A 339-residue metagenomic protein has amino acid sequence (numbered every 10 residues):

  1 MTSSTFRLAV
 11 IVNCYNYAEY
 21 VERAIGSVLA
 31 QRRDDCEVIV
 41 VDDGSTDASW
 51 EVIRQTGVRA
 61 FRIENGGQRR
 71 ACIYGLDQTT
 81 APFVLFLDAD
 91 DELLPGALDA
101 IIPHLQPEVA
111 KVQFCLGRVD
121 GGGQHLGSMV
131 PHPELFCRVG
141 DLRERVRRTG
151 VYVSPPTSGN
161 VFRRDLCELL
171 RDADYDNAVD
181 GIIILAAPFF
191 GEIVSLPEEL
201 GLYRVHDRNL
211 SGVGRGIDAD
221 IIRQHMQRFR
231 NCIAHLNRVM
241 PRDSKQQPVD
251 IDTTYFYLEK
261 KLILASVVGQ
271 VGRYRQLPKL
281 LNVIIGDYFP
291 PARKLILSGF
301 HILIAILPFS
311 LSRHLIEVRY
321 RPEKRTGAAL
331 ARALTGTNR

Functional and structural regions predicted by a protein language model:
N16-A30: Short, well-formed alpha-helical segments that are part of the catalytic scaffolds of diverse glycosyltransferases
E19-E22, T46-R54, E92, G96: Acidic helix N-cap motif at the loop->helix transition within catalytic regions of sugar-transfer enzymes
S27, D42-E51, D88: A conserved acidic beta->alpha catalytic loop
I63-T79: Glycine-rich, basic loop-to-helix element that forms the pyrophosphate-binding segment of sugar-nucleotide handling
Q68-A71, L98-H104, E108-L166: Flexible acidic/His/Gly-enriched loops in nucleotide-sugar-dependent glycosyltransferase catalytic domains
D77, R138-G216: Conserved nucleotide-sugar donor-binding catalytic segment
V84: Short aromatic/hydrophobic "clamp" motif used to bind/position activated sugar donors
R148-G150, P156, N177, R204-R339: C-terminal subregions of glycosyltransferases and related glycan-biosynthesis enzymes
